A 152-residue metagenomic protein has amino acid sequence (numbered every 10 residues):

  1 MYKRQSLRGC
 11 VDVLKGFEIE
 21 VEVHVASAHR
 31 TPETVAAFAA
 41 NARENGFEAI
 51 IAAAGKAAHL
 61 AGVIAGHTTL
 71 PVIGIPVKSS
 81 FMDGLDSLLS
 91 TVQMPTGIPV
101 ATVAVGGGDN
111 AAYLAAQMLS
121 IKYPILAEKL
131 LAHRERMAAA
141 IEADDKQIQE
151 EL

Functional and structural regions predicted by a protein language model:
M1-Q5: Conserved small/polar residues in nucleotide/adenosyl-binding loops
V11-G16, V35-A39, G66, D83-P95: Active-site-proximal loop->helix
V23-P32: Short beta->alpha junction loops
S27-A28, A53-A57, P76, V103-G107: Active-site nucleophile and cofactor-binding loops and adjacent substrate-binding regions of central metabolic enzymes
F38-P76: Glycine-rich phosphate-binding loop
V77-F81: Short, acidic/turn-prone active-site loops that include or flank metal/cofactor- and phosphate-binding residues
M82-E128: Short, glycine-/small-residue-rich phosphate/pyrophosphate-handling segment
L119-L152: Glycine-rich phosphate/pyrophosphate-binding loop and the adjoining helix
